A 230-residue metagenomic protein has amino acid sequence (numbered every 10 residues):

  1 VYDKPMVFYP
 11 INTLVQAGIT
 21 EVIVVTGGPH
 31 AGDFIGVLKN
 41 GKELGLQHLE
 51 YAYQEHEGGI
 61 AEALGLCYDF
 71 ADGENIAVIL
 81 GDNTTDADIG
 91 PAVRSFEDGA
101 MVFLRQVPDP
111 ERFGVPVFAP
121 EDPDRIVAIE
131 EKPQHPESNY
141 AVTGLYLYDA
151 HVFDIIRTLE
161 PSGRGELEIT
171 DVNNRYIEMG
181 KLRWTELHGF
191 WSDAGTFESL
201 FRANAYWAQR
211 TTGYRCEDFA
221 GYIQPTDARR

Functional and structural regions predicted by a protein language model:
K4-L80, T84, I89-P91, P225-R230: Conserved N-terminal catalytic core of the sugar/cofactor nucleotidyltransferase
I19-T20, L46-H48, D72-N75, F96-A100 (+3 more regions): Short coil/turn connectors at secondary-structure junctions
I23, I76, Y140, G144-L145 (+1 more regions): A residue-level structural signature of the nucleotidyltransferase/glycosyltransferase Rossmann-like core
V24, V78-I79, A100-F103, W184: Structural beta-sheet core signal
A52-Q54, K132, T185-L187: Conserved beta-strand termini and adjacent loop/short-helix elements that scaffold enzyme active sites in alpha/beta
H56-I60, D109-P110, H135-P136, W191-D193: A short acidic, often aromatic-flanked loop/helix-cap motif at beta-alpha or helix-coil junctions that lines enzyme
T84-G163: Conserved core of the sugar-phosphate nucleotidyltransferase
A119-R125, Y148-R230: Left-handed beta-helix
